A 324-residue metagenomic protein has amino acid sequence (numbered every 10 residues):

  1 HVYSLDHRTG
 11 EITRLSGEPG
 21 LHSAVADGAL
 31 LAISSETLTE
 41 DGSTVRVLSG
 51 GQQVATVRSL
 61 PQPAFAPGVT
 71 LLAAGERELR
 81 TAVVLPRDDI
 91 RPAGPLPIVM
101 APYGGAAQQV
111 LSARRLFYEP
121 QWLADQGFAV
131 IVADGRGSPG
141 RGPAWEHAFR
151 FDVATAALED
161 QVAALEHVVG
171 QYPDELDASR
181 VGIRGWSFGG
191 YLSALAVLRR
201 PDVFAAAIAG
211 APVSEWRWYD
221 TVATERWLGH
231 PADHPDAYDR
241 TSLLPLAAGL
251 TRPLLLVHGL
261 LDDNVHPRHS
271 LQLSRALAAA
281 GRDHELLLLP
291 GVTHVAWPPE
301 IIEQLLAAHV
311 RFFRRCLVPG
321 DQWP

Functional and structural regions predicted by a protein language model:
H1, I33-T39: Beta-strand C-termini and the immediately following turn/loop, strongest in propeller blades
V2, G10, D41-V45: Repetitive beta-architecture junctions, highlighting loop-to-beta-strand starts across blade-like repeats
L5-H22, S49-A73: Multi-bladed beta-propeller domains
E18-S34, F65-L71, Y118-Q121, L246: Conserved beta-propeller blade repeats
A29, E36, G104, W186 (+1 more regions): Flexible loop residues that form catalytic and substrate-binding hotspots at small-molecule/glycan-binding clefts
R58-S187, E215-W216, D220-T221: Cap/lid segment of the alpha/beta-hydrolase catalytic domain
G135-P324: Active-site-proximal cap/loop segments of hydrolase catalytic domains
